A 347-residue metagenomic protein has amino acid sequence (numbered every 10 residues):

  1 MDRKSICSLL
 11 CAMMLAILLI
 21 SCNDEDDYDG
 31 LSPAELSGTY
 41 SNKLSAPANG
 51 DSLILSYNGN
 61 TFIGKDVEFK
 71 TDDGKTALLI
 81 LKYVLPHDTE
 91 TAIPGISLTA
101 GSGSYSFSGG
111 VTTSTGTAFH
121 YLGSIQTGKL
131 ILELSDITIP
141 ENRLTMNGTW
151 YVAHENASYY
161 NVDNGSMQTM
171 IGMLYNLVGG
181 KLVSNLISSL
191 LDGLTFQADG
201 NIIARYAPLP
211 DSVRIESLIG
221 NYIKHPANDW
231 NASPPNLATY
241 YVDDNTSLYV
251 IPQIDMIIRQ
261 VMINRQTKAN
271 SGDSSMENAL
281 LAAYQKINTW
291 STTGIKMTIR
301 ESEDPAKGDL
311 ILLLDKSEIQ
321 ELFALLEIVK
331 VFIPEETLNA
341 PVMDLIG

Functional and structural regions predicted by a protein language model:
D2-S5, A16-S45, T127-W150, E335-G347: Bacterial Sec-dependent N-terminal signal peptides
C7-M13: Sec-dependent N-terminal signal peptides
L31-T61, D136-N185: Tryptophan-anchored aromatic micro-motifs
P33-S41, S52, G74-L79, G101-G110 (+3 more regions): Short, hydrophobic/aromatic-rich segments at coil-to-beta transitions
A46-A48, Y83-H87, T113: Short acidic, glycine-rich loop/turn motifs
L53-P94, N161-A269: N-terminal glycine/threonine-rich, aromatic-flanked beta-hairpin/loop signature
E90-S104: Beta-propeller and related beta-repeat scaffolds in trafficking/envelope systems
G101-M146, S247-G347: Beta-sheet ligand-binding and adhesion/scaffold domains
